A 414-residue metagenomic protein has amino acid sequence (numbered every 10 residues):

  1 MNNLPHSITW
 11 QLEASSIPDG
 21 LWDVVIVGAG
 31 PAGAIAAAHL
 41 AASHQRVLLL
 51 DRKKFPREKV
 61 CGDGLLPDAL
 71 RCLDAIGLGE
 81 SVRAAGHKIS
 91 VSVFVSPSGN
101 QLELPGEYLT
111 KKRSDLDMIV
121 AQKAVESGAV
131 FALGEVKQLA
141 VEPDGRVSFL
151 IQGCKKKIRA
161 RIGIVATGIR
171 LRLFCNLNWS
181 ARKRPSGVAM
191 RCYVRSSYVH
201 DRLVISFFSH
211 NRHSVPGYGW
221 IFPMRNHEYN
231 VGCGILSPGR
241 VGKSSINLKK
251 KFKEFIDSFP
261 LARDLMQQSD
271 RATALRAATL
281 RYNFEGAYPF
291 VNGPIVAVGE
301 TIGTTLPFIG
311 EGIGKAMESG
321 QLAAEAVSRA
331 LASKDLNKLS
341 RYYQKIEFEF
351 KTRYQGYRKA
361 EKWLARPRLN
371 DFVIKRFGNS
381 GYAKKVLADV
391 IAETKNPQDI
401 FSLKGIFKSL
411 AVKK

Functional and structural regions predicted by a protein language model:
M1-V24, H39-S43: Extreme N-terminal leader/targeting segments of oxidoreductases
G28-G30: Glycine-rich Rossmann-fold phosphate-binding loop(s) that bind the pyrophosphate of adenine dinucleotide cofactors
A41-C61: Glycine-rich FAD pyrophosphate-binding loop
K54-D74: Conserved N-terminal glycine-rich FAD pyrophosphate-binding loop of Rossmann-like flavoproteins
L70-A121: A conserved beta-strand/loop capping segment in the N-terminal third of enzymes that catalyze redox or closely related
K123-A262: Predominantly flavin-linked oxidoreductase catalytic cores and closely associated redox partners
V241-A326: FAD/FMN-dependent oxidoreductases across multiple families
E325-K414: C-terminal helical "tail/cap" subdomain of flavin- and related membrane-associated enzymes
